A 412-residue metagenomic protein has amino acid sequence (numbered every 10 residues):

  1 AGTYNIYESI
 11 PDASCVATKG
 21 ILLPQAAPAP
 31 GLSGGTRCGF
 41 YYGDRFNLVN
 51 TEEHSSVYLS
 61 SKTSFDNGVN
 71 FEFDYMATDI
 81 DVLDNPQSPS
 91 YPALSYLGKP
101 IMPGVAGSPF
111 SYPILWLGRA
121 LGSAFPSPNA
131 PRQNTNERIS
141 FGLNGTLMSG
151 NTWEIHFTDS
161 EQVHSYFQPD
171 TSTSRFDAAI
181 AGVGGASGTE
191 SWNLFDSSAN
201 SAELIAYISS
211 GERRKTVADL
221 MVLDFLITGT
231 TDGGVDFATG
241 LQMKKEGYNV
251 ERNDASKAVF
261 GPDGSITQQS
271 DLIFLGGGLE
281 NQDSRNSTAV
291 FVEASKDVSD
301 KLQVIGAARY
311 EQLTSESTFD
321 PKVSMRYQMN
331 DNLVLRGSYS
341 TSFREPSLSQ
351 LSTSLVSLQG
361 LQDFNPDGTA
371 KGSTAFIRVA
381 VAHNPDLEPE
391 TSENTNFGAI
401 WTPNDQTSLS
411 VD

Functional and structural regions predicted by a protein language model:
G2-E52, Y58, G68-S287, S340-D386 (+1 more regions): Surface-exposed, low-complexity loop segments enriched in small/polar and acidic residues
T51, A218, S284, Y310-D320 (+1 more regions): Solvent-exposed loop/turn segments connecting transmembrane beta-strands in outer-membrane beta-barrel proteins
E52, S64-G68, M148-G150, D232-G234 (+4 more regions): Outer-membrane beta-barrel channels and translocator barrels
L59-T63, F141-G145, L223-G229, V290-K296 (+2 more regions): Residues on the lipid-exposed face of transmembrane beta-strands in outer-membrane beta-barrel proteins
S61-D66, G306: Glycine-rich phosphate-binding loop of nucleotide-binding enzymes
N144, L387-D412: Charge-patterned, long linear interaction tracts outside catalytic cores
G278-R285, E293, R309-T314, S324 (+1 more regions): Alpha-helix capping and helix-loop boundary segments enriched in small/acidic/polar residues
L302-L313, F319, M325, L335-Y339: Transmembrane beta-strand segments that form the barrel wall of outer-membrane beta-barrel proteins
